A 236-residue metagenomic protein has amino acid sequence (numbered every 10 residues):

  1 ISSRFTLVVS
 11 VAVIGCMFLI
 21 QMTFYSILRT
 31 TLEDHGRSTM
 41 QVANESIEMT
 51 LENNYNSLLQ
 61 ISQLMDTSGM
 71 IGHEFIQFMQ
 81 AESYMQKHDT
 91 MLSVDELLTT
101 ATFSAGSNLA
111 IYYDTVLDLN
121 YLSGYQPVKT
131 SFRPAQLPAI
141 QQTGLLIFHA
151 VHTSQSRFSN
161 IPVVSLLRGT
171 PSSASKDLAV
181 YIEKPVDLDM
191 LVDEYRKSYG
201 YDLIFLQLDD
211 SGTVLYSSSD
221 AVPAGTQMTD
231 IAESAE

Functional and structural regions predicted by a protein language model:
S2-D34, S38: Extreme N-terminal signal-anchor transmembrane helix of membrane signaling/transducer proteins, especially in bacteria
V13, M17-I20, I47-T50, N54 (+1 more regions): Histidine kinase transmitter module recognition
S38-E45, T50-G144: Extracytoplasmic/periplasmic sensory segments of membrane signal-transduction proteins
I71, L117-L119, V214, A221-A224: Flexible, glycine-rich phosphate/dinucleotide-binding loops and adjacent beta-alpha linkers at cofactor/substrate
M91-A105, A179-V222: Solvent-exposed, extracytoplasmic
N108, Y113-V186, E194: Extracytoplasmic/periplasmic ligand-binding sensor regions of membrane-associated signaling proteins
A139-I140, L206, I231: Structured N-terminal alpha/beta-domain signature that marks small ligand/cofactor-binding or signaling modules
D220-E236: Extracellular/periplasmic juxtamembrane segments that couple receptor/chemosensory ectodomains to their
